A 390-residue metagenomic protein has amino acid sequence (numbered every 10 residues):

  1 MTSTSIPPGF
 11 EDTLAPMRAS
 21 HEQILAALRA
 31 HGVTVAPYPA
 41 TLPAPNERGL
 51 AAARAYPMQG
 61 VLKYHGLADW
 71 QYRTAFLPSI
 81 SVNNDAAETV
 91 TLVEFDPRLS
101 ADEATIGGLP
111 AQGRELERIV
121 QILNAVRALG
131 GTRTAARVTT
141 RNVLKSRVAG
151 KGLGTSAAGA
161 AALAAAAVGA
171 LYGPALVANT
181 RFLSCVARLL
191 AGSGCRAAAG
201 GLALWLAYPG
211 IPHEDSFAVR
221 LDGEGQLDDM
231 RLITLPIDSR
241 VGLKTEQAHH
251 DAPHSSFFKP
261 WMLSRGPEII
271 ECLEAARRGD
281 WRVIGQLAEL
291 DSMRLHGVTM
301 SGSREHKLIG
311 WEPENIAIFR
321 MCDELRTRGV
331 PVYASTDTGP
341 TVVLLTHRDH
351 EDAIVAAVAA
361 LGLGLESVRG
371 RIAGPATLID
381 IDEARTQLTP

Functional and structural regions predicted by a protein language model:
M1-G60, G66-W70, A86, D222-P390: C-terminal nucleotide
T2-R18, E22, T132-Q226: Gly/Ser-rich oxyanion-binding loop with an adjacent helix/lid that shapes the negatively charged ligand pocket
G49-A51, L77-S79, T105-A111, N142-G154 (+4 more regions): A short glycine/serine-rich beta->alpha loop
G60-K63, T89-V93, G194-L204, I233 (+1 more regions): Short beta-strand scaffold segments in enzyme catalytic cores
R73-T74, D96-P110, I211-D222: Short, well-ordered strand-loop elements centered on a beta-strand within folded domains, enriched for acidic residues
P78-T132: Glycine-rich, flexible beta-strand/loop modules in the N-terminal catalytic cores of phosphate-handling
D96-S100, V143, D238-G242: Short connector loops/turns at beta-strand edges and beta->alpha or beta->beta junctions
Q121, A125, A166, V186-L189 (+3 more regions): Alpha-helical scaffold segments in carbohydrate-active enzymes
